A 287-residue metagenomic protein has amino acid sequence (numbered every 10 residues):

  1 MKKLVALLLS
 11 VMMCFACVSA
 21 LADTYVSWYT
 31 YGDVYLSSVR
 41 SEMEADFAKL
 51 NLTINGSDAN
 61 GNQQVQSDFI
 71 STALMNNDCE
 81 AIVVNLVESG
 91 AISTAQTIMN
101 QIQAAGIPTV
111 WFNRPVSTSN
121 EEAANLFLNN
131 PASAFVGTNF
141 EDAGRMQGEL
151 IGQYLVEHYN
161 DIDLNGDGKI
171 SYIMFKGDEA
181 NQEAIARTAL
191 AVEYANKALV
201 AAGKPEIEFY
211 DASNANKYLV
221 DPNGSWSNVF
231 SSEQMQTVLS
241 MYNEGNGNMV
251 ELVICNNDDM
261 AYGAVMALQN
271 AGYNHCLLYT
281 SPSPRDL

Functional and structural regions predicted by a protein language model:
C17-A22: Sec-dependent signal peptide cleavage junction
D23-E42, D46, N55-I70, V83-S93 (+2 more regions): Extracytoplasmic "Venus flytrap"
W28-G32, M43, E141-P205: An alpha-beta-alpha
N55-N77, A91-S93, Y210-E244, D259-G263: Structural motif
Q66, A134-D167, V229-M235, A261 (+1 more regions): Hydrophobic alpha-helical segments within soluble ligand-binding/sensing domains
D78-E88, P108-N113, M174, N246-N257 (+1 more regions): Periplasmic-binding protein-like
I98-D142, D161-G168, R285: Flexible loop/hinge segments that line or gate small-molecule binding clefts
Y279-D286: Conserved small/polar residues in nucleotide/adenosyl-binding loops
